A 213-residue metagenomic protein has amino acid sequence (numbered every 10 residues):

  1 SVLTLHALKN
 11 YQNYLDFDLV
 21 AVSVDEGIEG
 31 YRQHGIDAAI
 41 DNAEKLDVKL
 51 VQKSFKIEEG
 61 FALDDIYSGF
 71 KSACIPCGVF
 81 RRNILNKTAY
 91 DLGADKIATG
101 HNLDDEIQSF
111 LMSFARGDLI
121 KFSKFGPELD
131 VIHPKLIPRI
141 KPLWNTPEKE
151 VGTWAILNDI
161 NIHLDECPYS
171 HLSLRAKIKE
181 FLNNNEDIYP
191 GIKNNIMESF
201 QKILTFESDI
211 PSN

Functional and structural regions predicted by a protein language model:
S1-K124, N145-N158: ATP-dependent adenylation/nucleotidyltransferase module used to activate substrates
N86, D105-D187, I192: Catalytic subdomain that performs nucleotidyl-dependent activation
I203: Acidic-enriched catalytic cores of C-N bond-cleaving enzymes acting on peptides and small amides
S208-N213: Cys/His-rich short segments
